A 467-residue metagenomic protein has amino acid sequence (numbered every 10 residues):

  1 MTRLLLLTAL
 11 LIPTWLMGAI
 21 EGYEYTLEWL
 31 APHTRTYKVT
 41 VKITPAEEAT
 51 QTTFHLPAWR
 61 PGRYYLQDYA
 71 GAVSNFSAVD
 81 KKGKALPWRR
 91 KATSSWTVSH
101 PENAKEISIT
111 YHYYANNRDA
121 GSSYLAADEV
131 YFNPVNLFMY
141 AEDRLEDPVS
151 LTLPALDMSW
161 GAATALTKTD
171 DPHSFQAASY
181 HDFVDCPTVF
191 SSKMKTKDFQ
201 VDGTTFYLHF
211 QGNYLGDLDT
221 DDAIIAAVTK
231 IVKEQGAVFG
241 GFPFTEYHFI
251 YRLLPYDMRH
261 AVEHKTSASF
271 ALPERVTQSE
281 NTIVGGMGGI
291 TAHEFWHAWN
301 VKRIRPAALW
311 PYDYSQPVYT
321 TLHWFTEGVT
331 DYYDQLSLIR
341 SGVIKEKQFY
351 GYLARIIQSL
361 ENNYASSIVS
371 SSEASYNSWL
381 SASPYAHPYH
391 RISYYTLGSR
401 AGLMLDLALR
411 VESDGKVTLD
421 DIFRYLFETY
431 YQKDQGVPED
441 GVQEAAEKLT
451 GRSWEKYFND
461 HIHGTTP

Functional and structural regions predicted by a protein language model:
L4-P13: Sec-dependent N-terminal signal peptides
T14-G18: Sec/Tat signal peptide C-region and signal peptidase I cleavage site
A19, E428-P467: Beta/coil-rich, acidic/histidine-enriched accessory regions frequently appended to metallopeptidases
A19-W59: Early extracytoplasmic/domain-onset interaction patches
L30, L66-N75, V79-F244, D257-R259: Non-catalytic architectural context of zinc metalloproteases
A49-N75: Surface-exposed, glycine/proline- and aromatic-rich loop segments on solvent-exposed faces across compartments
K195-H323: Juxtacatalytic substrate-recognition/specificity segment
I304-D313, P317-L397, E412-S413, Y430-K433: Acidic/His/Gly-enriched intrinsically disordered linker/tail segments that often contain short helix/coil "MoRF-like"
